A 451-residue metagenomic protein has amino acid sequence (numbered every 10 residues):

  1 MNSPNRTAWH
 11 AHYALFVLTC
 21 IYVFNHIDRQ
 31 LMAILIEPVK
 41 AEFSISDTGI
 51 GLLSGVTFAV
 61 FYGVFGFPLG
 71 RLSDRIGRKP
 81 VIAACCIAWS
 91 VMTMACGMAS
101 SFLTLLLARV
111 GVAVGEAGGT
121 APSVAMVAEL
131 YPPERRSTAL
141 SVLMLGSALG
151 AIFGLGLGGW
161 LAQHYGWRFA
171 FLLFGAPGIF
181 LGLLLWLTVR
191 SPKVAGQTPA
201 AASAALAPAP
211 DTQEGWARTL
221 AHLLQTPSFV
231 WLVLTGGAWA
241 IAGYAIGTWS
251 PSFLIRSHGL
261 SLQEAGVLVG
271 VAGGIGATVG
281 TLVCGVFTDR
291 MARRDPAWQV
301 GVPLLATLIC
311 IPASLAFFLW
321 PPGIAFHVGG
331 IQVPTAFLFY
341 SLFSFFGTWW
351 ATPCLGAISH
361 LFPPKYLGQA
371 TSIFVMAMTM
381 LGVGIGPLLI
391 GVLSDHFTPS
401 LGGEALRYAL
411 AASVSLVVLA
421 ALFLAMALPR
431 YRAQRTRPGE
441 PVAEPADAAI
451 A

Functional and structural regions predicted by a protein language model:
N2-T7, G196-V233, S257, D447: Juxtamembrane intracellular "pre-TM" segments in multi-pass secondary transporters
M32-A33, T226-A277, T281, G347-A351 (+2 more regions): Extracytoplasmic gate region of multi-pass secondary transporters
L35-V64: Extracellular/periplasmic helix-loop-helix junction of adjacent transmembrane segments in MFS-like secondary
S44, G77, M98-T104, P132 (+1 more regions): Helix-breaking motifs and short loop linkers at transmembrane-helix boundaries and internal kinks in secondary membrane
V64-S100: Conserved MFS/SLC helix-loop-helix module at the cytosolic interface between two early adjacent transmembrane helices
P80-M94, Q299-L315: Structural signature of the two symmetry-related core transmembrane helices
A108-A148: Cytoplasmic helix-loop-helix junction between adjacent transmembrane helices in 12-TM secondary transporters
L143-V194: Helix-loop-helix hairpin linking two adjacent transmembrane segments in secondary transporters
